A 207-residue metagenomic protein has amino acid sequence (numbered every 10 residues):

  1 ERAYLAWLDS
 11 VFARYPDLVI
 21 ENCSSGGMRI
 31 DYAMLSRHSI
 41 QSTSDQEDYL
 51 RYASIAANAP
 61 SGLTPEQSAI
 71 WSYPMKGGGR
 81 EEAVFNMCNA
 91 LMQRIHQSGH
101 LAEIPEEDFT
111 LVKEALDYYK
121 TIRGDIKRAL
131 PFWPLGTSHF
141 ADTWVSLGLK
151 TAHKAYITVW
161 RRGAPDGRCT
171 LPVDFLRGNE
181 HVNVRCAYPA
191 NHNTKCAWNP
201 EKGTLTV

Functional and structural regions predicted by a protein language model:
E1: Active-site groove signature of glycoside hydrolases
Y4-V207: Active-site-proximal substrate-binding groove within the catalytic cores of carbohydrate-active enzymes
